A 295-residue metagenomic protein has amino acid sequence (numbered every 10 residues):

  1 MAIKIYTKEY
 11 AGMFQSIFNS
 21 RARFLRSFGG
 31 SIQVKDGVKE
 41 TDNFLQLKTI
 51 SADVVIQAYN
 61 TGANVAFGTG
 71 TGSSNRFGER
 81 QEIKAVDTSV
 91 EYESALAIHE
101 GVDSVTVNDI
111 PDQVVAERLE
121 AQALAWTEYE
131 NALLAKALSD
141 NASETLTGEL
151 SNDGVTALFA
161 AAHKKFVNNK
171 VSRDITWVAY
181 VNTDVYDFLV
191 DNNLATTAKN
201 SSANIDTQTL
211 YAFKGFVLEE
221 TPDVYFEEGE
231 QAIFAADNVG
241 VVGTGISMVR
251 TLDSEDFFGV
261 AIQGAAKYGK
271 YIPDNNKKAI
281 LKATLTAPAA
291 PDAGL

Functional and structural regions predicted by a protein language model:
A2, Y6, A11-F28, V107-D109 (+2 more regions): Short, Lys/Arg-rich flexible segments
A2-T7, V239-L295: Extended, compositionally biased alpha-helical segments that mediate assembly or anchoring
F14-S31, G37-E40, A161-A162, Q231-A232 (+1 more regions): Short, Φ-rich (hydrophobic/aromatic) sequence segments
S16, S20-S94: Assembly/oligomerization interface modules of large self-assembling protein complexes
R23, V38, I50-S51, N131-A135 (+3 more regions): Intrinsically disordered or highly flexible coil/loop and linker segments, enriched in small and charged/polar residues
V86-N108: Extended, low-charge hydrophobic alpha-helical regions
G101-V171, L281-L295: Alpha-helical scaffold segments that mediate packing/assembly in large oligomeric complexes
V167-D256: Extended oligomerization regions of viral-like shell subunits
